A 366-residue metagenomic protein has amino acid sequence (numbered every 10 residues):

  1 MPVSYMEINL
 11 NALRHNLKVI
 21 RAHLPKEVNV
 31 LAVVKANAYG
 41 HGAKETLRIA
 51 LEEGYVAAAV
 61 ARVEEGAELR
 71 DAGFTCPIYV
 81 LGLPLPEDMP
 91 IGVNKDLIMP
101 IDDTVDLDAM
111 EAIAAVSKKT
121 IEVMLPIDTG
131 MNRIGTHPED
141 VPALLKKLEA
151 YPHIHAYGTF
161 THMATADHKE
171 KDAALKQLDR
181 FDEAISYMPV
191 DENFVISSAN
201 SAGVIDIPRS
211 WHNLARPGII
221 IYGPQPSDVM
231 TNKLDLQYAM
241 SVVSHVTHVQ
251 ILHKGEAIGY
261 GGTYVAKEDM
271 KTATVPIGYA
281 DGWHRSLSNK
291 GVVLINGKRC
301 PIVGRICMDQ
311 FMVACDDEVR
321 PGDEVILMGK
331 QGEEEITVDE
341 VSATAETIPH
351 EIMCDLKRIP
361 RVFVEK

Functional and structural regions predicted by a protein language model:
M1-L10, R14, E65, P84-P86 (+3 more regions): Active-site anion/phosphate-binding pocket segments in diverse small-molecule metabolic enzymes
S4-E7, A12-H15, V28-Y187, D191-S197 (+1 more regions): Active-site-proximal beta-alpha core segment in soluble small-molecule metabolic enzymes
K18, K146, H350: Active-site phosphate/pyrophosphate- and oxyanion-stabilizing loops and adjacent acidic/basic residues in soluble
H23: Conserved PLP-enzyme active-site core in the AAT-like
